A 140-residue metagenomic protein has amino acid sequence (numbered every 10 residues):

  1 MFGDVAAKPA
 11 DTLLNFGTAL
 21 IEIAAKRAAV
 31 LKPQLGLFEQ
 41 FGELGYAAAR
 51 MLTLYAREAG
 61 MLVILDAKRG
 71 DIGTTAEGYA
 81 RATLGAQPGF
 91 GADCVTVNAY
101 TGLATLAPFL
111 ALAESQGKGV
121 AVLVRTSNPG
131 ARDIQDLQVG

Functional and structural regions predicted by a protein language model:
M1-Q34, F38-M51, Y55-I64: Conserved N-terminal beta1-alpha1 strand-loop-helix module at the mouth
A67, D71-G140: Conserved anion-binding
